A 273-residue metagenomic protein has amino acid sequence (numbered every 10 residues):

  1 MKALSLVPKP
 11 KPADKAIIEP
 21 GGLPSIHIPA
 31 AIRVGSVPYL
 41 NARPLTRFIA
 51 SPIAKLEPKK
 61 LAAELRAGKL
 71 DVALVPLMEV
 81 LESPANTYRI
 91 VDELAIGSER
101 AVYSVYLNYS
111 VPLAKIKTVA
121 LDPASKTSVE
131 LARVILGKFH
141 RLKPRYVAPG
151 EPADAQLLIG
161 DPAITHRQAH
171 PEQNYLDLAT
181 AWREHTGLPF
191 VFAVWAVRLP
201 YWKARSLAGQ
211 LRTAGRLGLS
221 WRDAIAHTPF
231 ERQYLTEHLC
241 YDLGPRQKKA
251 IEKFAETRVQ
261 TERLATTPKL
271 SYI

Functional and structural regions predicted by a protein language model:
M1-I273: Domain-level signature for soluble enzymes in the chorismate/prephenate branch of the shikimate pathway
